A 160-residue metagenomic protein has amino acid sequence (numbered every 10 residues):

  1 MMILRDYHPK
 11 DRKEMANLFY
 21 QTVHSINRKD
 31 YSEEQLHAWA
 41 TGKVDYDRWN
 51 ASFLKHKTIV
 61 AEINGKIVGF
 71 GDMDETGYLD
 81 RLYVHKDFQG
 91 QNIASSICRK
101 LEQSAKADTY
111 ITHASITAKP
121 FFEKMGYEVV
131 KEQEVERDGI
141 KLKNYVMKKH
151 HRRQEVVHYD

Functional and structural regions predicted by a protein language model:
M2-N17: A short beta-loop-alpha structural element at the N-terminal edge of CoA-dependent acyl/N-acetyltransferase catalytic
Y20-D47: Conserved GNAT-fold acetyl-CoA-binding loop/helix
V44-V60: A short helix-loop-beta-strand connector motif used in the catalytic cores of GNAT acetyltransferases and, in some
H56-G69, D74: Conserved beta-hairpin
E75-K86: Conserved acetyl-CoA binding element of GNAT-fold acetyltransferases
V84, G90-Q103: Conserved acetyl-CoA-binding loop-helix of GNAT-fold acetyltransferases
S104-T117: Conserved GNAT acetyl-CoA-binding A-motif
I111-H113, E128-V146: Conserved catalytic-core motifs of GNAT/GCN5-like acyltransferases
